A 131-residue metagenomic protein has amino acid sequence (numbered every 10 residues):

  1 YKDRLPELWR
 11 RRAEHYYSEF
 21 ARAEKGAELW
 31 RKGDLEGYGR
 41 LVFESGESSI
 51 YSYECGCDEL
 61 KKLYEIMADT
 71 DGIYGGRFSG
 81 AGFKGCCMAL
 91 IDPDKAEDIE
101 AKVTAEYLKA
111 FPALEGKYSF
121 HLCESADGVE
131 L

Functional and structural regions predicted by a protein language model:
Y1-G75, L90-L131: C-terminal nucleotide
R77-C86: Conserved phosphate/anionic-ligand binding catalytic regions in large, soluble enzymes, centered on
